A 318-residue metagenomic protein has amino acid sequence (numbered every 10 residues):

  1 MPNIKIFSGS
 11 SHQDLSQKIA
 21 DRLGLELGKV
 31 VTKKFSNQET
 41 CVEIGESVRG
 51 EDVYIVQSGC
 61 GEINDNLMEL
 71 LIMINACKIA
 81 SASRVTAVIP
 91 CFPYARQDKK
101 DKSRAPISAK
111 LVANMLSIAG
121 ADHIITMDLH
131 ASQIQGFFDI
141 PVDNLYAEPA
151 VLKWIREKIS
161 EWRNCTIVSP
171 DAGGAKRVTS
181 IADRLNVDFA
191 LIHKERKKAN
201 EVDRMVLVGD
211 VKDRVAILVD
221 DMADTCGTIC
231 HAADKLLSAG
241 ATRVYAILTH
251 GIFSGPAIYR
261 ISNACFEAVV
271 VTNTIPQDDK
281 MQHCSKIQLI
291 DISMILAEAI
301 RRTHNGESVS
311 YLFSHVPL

Functional and structural regions predicted by a protein language model:
M1-L318: PRPP-associated nucleotide enzymes
